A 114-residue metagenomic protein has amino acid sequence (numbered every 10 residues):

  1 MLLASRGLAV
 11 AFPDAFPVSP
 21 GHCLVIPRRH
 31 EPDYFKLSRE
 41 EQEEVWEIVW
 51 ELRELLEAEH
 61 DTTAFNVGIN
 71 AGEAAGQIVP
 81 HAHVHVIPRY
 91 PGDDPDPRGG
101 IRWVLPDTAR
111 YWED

Functional and structural regions predicted by a protein language model:
M1-D114: HIT superfamily nucleotide-processing domains
